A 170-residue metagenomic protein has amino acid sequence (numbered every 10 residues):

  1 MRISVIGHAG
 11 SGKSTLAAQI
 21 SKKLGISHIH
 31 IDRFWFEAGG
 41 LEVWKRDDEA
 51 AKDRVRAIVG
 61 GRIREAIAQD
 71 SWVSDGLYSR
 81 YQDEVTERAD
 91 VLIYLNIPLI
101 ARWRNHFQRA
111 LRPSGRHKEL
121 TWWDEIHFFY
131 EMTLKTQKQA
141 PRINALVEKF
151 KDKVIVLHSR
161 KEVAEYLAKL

Functional and structural regions predicted by a protein language model:
R2: Walker A (P-loop) ATP-phosphate-binding motif of ABC ATPase nucleotide-binding domains
V5: Hydrophobic anchor at the beta1->P-loop junction of P-loop NTPases
A9: The conserved Walker
K13: Conserved lysine of the Walker
A18, K22-A68: Conserved substrate/cofactor phosphate-moiety recognition/catalytic segment in nucleotide-dependent phosphotransferases
K23, L134-L170: NTP-dependent small-molecule kinase module
R56-W103: Glycine-rich phosphate-binding loop used to anchor ATP phosphates in small-molecule kinases, encompassing both
I97-Q139: A glycine- and Lys/Arg-enriched "phosphate-lid" helix/loop adjacent to the NTP-binding pocket of small-molecule kinases
